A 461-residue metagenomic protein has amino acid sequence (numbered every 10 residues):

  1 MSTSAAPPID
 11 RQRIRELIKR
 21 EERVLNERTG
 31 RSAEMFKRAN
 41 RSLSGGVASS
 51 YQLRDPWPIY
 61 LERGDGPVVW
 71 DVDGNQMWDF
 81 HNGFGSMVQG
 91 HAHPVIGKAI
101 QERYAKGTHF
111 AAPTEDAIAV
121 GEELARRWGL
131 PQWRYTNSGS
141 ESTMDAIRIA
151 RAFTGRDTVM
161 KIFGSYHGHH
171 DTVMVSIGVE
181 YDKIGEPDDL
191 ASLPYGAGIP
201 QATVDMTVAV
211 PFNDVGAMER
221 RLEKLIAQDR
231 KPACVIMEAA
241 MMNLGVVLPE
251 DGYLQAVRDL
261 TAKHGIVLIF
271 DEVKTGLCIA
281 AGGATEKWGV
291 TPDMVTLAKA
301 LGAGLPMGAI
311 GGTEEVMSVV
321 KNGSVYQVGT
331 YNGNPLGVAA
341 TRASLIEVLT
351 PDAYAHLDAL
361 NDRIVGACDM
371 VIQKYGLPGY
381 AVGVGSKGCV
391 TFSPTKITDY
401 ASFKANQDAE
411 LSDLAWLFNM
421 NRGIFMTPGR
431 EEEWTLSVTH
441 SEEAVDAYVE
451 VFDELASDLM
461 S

Functional and structural regions predicted by a protein language model:
S2-S461: Conserved N-terminal phosphate-binding loop of PLP-dependent enzymes in the Aspartate aminotransferase
